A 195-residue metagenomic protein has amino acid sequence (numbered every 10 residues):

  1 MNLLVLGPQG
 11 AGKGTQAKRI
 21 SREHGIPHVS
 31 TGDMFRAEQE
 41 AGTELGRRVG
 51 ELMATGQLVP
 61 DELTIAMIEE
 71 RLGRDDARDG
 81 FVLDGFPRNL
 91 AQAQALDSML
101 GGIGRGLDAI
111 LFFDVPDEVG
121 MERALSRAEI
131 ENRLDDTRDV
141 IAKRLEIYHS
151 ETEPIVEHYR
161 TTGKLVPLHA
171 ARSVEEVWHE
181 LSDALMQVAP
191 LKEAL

Functional and structural regions predicted by a protein language model:
M1-L195: Glycine-rich phosphate-binding loop of ATP-dependent small-molecule kinases
